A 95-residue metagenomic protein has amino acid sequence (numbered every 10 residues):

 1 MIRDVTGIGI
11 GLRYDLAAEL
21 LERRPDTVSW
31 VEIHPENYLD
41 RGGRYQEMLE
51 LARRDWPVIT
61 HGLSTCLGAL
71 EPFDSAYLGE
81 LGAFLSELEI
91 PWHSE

Functional and structural regions predicted by a protein language model:
M1-L20: Boundary/entry segment of secreted carbohydrate-active catalytic domains
D4-G7, P57-G62: Short beta-strand/loop segments at the ligand-binding rim of alpha/beta enzyme cores
R13, H34, L63: Anionic group-transfer/hydrolysis microenvironments
A17-A18, P35-Y45, C66-A76: Acidic-and-aromatic substrate-binding clefts and catalytic sites of carbohydrate-active enzymes
L20-D26, G43-T60, A76-P91: Acidic (Asp/Glu)-rich catalytic clusters
T27-W30, L39: Intrinsically disordered, low-complexity, positively charged segments
V31, H93: Conserved, mostly hydrophobic/aromatic
H61-T65, E95: Short loop/turn segments at strand-loop or loop-helix junctions that form parts of catalytic or ligand-binding pockets
